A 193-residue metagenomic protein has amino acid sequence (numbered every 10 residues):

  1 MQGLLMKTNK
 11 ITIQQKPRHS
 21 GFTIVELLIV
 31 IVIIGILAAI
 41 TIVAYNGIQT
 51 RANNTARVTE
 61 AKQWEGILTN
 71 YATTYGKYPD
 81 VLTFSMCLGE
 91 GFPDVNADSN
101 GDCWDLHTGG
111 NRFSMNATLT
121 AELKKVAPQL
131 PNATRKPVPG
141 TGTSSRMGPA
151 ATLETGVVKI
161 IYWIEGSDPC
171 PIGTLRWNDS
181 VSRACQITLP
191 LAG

Functional and structural regions predicted by a protein language model:
M1-F22: N-terminal leader/signal peptides at the extreme start of proteins
R18-Y45: N-terminal single-pass transmembrane signal-anchor helix
I42-Q63: Aliphatic-rich helix starts adjacent to a transmembrane/signal segment
T59-K62, G66-G89, P128-N132: Alpha-helix exit/C-cap motif
Q63, I67-Y71, A117-K124, P128-P131 (+2 more regions): Post-signal/leader-peptide non-cytosolic segments of secretory proteins
V81-L82, A97-D98, I164-E165, S180: Disulfide-bonded cysteine motifs in exported proteins
T83-A151: Acidic, glycine-rich loop-and-strand cores that form catalytic or ligand-binding grooves in diverse globular domains
T152-G193: Short, surface-exposed interaction loops/tails
